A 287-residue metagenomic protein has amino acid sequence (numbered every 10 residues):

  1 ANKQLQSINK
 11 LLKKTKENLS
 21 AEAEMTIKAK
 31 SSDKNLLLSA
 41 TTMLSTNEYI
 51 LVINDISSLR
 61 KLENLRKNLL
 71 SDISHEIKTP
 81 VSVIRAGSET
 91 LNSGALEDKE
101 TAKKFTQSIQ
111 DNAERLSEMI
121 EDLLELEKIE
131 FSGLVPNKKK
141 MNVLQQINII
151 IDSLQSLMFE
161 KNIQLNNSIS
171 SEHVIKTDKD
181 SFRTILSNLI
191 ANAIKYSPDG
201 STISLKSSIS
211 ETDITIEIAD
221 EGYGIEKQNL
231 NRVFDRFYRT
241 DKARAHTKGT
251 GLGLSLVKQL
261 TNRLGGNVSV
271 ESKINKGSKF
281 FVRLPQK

Functional and structural regions predicted by a protein language model:
A1-S58: PAS-family sensory/regulatory modules and their coupling/dimerization elements
D111-L116: Short alpha-helical segment of the dimerization/phosphotransfer core of two-component systems
F131-P136, V174-D178: Conserved micro-motifs of the catalytic ATP-binding
N137-K140, F159, Q164-H173: Conserved catalytic submotifs in the C-terminal HATPase_c
V143, G224-D235: Short helix N-cap motif at coil->helix boundaries in the Bergerat
A193-I194: Short helix-loop "hinge" at the ATP-lid/N-box region of the Bergerat-fold HATPase_c
G265-G266: Conserved glycine-rich
